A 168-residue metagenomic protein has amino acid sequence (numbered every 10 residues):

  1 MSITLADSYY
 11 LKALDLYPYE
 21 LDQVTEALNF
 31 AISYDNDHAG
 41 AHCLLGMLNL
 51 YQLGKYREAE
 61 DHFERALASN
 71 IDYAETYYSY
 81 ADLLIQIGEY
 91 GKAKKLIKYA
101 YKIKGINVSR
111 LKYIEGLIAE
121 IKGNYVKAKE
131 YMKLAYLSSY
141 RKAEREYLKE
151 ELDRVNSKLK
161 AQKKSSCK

Functional and structural regions predicted by a protein language model:
M1-A6, K127-K168: Terminal, low-structured helical/coil segments at or just beyond the last alpha-helical repeat
I3-Y34, L50: Alpha-helical segment of the N-proximal tetratricopeptide repeat
D7, G40, A74-E75, S109-R110 (+1 more regions): Start-of-helix register in tetratricopeptide repeats
Y17-A27, L53-R65, I87-Y99, G123-Y131 (+1 more regions): Structural signature of tandem alpha-helical TPR/SEL1-like repeats, specifically the intra-repeat loop/turn
N29-Y34, E64-A68, K98-I103, L134-L137: Conserved structural position within tetratricopeptide repeats
N36, I71, G105-I106, Y140: Short coil turns that delineate tetratricopeptide repeat
L44-L45, S79, I114, L148-E151: Canonical tetratricopeptide repeat
